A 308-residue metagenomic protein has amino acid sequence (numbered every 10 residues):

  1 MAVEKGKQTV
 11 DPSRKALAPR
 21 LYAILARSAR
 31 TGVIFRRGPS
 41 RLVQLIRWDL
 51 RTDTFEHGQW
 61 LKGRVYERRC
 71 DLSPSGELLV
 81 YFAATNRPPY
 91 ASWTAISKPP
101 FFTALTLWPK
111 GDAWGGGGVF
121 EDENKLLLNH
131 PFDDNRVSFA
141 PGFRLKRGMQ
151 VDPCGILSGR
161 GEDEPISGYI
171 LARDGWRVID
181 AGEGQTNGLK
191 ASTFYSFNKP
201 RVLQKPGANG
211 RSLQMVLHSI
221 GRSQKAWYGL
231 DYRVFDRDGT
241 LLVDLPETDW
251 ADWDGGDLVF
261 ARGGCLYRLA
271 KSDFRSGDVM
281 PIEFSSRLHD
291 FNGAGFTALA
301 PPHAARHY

Functional and structural regions predicted by a protein language model:
A2-Y308: Sequence signature of WD/YWTD-type beta-propeller architectures
